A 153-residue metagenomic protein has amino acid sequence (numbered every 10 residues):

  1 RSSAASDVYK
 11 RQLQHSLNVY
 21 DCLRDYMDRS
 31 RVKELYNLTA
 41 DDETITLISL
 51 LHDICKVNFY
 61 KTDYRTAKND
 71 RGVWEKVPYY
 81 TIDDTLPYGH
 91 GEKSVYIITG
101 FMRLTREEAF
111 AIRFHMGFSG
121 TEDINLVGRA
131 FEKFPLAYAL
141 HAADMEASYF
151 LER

Functional and structural regions predicted by a protein language model:
S2-Y9: Short, small-residue-biased leader/transition segments that mark boundaries at the very start of proteins
Q14-H15, Y26-D28, V32-R153: Divalent metal-dependent catalytic cores for phosphoryl transfer on phosphate-bearing substrates
V19: Conserved hydrophobic/aromatic pocket- or pore-lining residues that grip, position, or stack substrates in active sites
